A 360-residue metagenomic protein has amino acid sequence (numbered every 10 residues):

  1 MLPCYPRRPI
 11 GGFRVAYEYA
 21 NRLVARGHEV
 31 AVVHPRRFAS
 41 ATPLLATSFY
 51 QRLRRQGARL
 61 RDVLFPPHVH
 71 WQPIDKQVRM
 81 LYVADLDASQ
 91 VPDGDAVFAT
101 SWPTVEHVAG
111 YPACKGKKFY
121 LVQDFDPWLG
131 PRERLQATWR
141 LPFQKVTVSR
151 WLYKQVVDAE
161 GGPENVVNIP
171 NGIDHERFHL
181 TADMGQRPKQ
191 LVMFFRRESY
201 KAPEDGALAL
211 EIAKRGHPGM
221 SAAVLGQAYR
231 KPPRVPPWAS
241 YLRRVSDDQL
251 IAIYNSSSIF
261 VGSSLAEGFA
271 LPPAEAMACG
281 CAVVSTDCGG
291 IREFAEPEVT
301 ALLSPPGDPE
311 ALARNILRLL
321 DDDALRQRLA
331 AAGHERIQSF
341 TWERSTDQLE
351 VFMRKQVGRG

Functional and structural regions predicted by a protein language model:
A84-D93, D126-V148, L152-Q155, A159: Membrane-proximal helix-turn-helix segments that form the acceptor-binding/catalytic region of lipid-linked
P127-R134, V157-D158, N165-R187, A252: Acidic anion/phosphate-binding donor-loop and adjacent secondary structure in glycosyltransferase catalytic cores
K145-T147, A182-K201, A207-K214: Conserved donor-binding/catalytic core segment of Leloir-type glycosyltransferases
P233, C288-E298, L302-L303: Short acidic/histidine- and often glycine-rich active-site loop of Leloir-type glycosyltransferases that engages
R244, P297-E298, L302-P309, R318-D323: Conserved acidic donor-binding segment of nucleotide-sugar-dependent glycosyltransferases
L265: Aromatic "clamp/platform" in nucleotide-sugar-dependent glycosyltransferases that forms part of the donor/acceptor
A282-S285: Short hydrophobic beta-strand element within catalytic cores of glycosyltransferases and related nucleotide-activated
A311, R318, L325-S339, Q348-V351 (+1 more regions): A short, well-ordered alpha-helix in the C-terminal region of glycosyltransferases
